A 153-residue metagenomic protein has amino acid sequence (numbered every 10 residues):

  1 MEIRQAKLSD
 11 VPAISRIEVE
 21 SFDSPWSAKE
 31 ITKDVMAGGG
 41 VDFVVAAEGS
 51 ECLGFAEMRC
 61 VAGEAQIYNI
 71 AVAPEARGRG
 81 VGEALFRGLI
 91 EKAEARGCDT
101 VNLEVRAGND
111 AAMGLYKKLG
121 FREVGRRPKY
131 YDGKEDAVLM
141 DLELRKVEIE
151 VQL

Functional and structural regions predicted by a protein language model:
M1-I3: Extreme N-terminal starter segment of soluble prokaryotic enzymes
Q5-E75, F86-G88, K92, R96 (+2 more regions): Acetyl-CoA-dependent GNAT
A28, T32, A107, Y130-Y131: Conserved beta-strand edge residues that scaffold enzyme active sites
A73-E75, R79, A107-N109: Active-site acidic-Proline motif in GNAT/NAT acetyltransferases
G78-E91, G114-K118: Conserved acetyl-CoA-binding loop-helix of GNAT-fold acetyltransferases
F86, N109-A112, K129-K134: Short glycine/proline-centered loop/turn elements that form peptide/ligand docking sites
N102-E104, K117, R122-V138: Conserved catalytic-core motifs of GNAT/GCN5-like acyltransferases
